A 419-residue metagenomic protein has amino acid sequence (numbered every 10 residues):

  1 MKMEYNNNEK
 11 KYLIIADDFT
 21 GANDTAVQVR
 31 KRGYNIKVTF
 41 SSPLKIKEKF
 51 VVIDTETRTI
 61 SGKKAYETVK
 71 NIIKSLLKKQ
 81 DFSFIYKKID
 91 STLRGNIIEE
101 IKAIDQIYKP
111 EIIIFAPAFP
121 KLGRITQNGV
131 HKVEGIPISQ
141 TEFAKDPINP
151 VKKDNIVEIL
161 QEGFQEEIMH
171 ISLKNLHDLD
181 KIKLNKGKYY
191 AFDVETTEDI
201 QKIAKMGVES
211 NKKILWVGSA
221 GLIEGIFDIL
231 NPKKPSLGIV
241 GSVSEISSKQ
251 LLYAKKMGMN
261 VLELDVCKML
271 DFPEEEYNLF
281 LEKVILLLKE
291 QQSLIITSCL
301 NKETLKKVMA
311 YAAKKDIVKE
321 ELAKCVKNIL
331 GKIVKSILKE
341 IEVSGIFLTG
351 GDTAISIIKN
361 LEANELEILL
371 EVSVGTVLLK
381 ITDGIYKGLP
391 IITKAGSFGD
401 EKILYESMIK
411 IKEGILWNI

Functional and structural regions predicted by a protein language model:
E4-Y12, K37-T39, K63-A65, I73-S83 (+3 more regions): Cap/lid and interdomain-hinge subdomains that line or gate substrate/regulatory clefts in soluble alpha/beta enzymes
I14-A16, K37-T39, I85-K88, I113-P117 (+9 more regions): General beta-strand structural signal in soluble alpha/beta enzymes
T20, Q28-I85, A191, Q292-L294: Class I S-adenosyl-L-methionine
T25-V27, N96-E99, R124-H131, K202-M206 (+5 more regions): Short acidic, glycine/serine/threonine-rich loops at helix termini
E48-T57, Q292, K380-W417: A structural-propensity feature for long, helix-poor, extended segments
E134-V284: Conserved, well-structured core segments that form the ligand-binding/active-site neighborhood of functional domains
Q292-L294, S298-T349: C-terminal structural cap/anchor segments
V343-E401: Conserved, well-ordered active-site substructure
